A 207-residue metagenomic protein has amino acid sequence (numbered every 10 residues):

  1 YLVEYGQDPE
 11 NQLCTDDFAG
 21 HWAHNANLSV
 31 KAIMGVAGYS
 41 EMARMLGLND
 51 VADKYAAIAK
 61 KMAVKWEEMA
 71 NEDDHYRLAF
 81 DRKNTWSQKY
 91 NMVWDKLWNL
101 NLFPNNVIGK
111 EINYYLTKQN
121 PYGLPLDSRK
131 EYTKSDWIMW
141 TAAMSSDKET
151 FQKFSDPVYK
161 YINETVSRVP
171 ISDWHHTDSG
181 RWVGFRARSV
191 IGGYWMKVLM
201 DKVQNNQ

Functional and structural regions predicted by a protein language model:
Y1-C14, K110-Y114: Active-site-adjacent bridging/hinge elements
Y1-P9, N25-A43: Aromatic-rich carbohydrate-recognition surfaces in CAZymes
Q7-H24, A70-L78: Acidic/His metal-coordination segments adjacent to aromatic residues that form catalytic metal sites in metalloenzymes
Q12-L13, Y39-A56: Inter-helical turn/loop segments and adjacent helix faces that build the functional surface of alpha-helical bundle
N25-V30, K60-D156, K160, E164-V169 (+1 more regions): Extended ligand-binding clefts on enzyme/binding-domain cores
A43-L46, D50, N101, S145 (+2 more regions): Long alpha-helical scaffolds in large eukaryotic adaptor/regulatory proteins, encompassing alpha-solenoid repeat systems
P157, S172-D173, T177-Q207: Terminal, non-catalytic domain-edge segments
